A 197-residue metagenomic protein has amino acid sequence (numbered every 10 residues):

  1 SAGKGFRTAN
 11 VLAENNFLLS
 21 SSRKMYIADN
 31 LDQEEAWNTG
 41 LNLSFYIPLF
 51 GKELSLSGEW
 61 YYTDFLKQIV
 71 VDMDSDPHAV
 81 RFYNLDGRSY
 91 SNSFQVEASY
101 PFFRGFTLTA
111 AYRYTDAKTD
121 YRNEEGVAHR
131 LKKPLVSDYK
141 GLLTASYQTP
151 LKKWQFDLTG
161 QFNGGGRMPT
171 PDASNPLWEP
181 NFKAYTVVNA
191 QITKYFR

Functional and structural regions predicted by a protein language model:
S1, T39, Y46-I47, A190: Transmembrane beta-barrel strand/turn architecture of Gram-negative outer membrane proteins
S1-T39, E53, W60-F82, T159-S174: Surface-exposed extracellular loop regions of Gram-negative outer-membrane beta-barrel proteins, predominantly
K4, Q33, F45-I47, Y100-P101 (+4 more regions): Residue-level signature of outer-membrane beta-barrel architecture
I27, W37-L41, N92-V96, Y139-L143 (+1 more regions): Hydrophobic, lipid-facing positions within transmembrane beta-strands of outer-membrane proteins
L31-W37, D86-Y90, K133-K140, P180-T186: Short sequence motifs at beta-strands and strand-loop junctions characteristic of Gram-negative outer-membrane
E35, L43, D64-Q68, F182-Q191: Extended, compositionally biased low-complexity polar/Lys-Gly-rich tracts and adjacent boundary/linker regions are
L49, S55-L66, F82-P171: Gram-negative outer-membrane beta-barrel transporters
E59, S174-F182, N189-T193: Short, glycine/charged-rich beta-strand-loop motifs at protein surfaces that mediate ligand recognition and catalysis
